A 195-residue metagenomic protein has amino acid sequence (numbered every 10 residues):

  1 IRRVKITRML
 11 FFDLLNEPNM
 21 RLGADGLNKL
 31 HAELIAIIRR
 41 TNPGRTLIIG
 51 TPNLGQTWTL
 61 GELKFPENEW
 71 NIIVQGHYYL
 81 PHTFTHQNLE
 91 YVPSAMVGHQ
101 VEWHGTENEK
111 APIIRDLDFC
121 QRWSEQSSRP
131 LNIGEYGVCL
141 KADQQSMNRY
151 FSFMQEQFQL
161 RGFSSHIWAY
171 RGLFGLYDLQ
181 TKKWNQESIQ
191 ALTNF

Functional and structural regions predicted by a protein language model:
I1-E107, I114-C139, L160-H166: Active-site region of glycoside hydrolase catalytic domains
N53, I113, A191-F195: Generic hydrophobic, helix-prone segments enriched in Leu/Val/Ile
D143-F195: Aromatic-rich peripheral "rim/lid" segments of glycoside hydrolase catalytic domains that contact and position glycan
